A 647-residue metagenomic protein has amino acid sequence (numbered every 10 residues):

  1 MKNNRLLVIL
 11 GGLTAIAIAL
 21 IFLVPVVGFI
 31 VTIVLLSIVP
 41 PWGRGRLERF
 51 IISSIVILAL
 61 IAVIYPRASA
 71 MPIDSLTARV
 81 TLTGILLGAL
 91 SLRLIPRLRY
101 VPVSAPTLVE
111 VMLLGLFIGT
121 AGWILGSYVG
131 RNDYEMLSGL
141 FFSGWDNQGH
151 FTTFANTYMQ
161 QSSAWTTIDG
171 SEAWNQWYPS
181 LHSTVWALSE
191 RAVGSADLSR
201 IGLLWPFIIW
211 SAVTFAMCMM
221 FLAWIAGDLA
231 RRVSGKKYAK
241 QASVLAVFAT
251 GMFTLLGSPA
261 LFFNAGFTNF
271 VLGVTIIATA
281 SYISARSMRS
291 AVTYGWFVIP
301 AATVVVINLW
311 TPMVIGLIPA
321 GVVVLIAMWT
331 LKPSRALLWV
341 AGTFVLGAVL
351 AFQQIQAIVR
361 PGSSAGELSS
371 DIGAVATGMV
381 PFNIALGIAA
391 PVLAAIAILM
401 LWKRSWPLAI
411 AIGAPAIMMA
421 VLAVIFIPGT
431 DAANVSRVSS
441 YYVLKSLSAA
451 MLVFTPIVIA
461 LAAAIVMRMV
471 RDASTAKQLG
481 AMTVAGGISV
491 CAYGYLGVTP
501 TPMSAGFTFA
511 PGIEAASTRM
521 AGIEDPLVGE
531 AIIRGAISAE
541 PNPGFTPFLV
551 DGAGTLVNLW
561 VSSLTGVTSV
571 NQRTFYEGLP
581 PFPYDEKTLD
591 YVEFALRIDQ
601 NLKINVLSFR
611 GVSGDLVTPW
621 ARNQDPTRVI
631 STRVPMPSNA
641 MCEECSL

Functional and structural regions predicted by a protein language model:
M1-V111: Membrane-embedded, hydrophobic transmembrane alpha-helices
A15-I18, I64-S69, Y294-T311: Membrane-interface alpha helices of multi-pass inner-membrane proteins
T81, F270-I276, A433-M467: Hydrophobic/aromatic-rich transmembrane helices and adjacent perimembrane loops
L98-V101, I315-F344: Perimembrane helix-loop-helix junctions
T120-T275: Active-site lumenal/periplasmic loops and adjacent helix-entry segments of GT-C-fold, multi-pass membrane
G170-A173, G486-Y584, Y591-F594, D599-S613: Short periplasmic/luminal acceptor-recognition loop of GT-C membrane glycosyltransferases, typified by
F221-G227, R231, V324-W329, R335 (+2 more regions): Hydrophobic, aromatic-rich transmembrane alpha-helices and their immediate juxtamembrane boundary segments
G342-G347, L408-A409, A463-P500: Signature aromatic-anchored transmembrane alpha helix within multi-pass, membrane-resident enzymes that catalyze glycan
